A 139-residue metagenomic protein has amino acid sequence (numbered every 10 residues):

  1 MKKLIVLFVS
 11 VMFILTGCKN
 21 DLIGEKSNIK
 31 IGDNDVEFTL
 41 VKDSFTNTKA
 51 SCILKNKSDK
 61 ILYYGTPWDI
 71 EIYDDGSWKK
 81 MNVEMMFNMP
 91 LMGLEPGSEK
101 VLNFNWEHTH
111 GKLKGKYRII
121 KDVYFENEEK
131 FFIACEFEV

Functional and structural regions predicted by a protein language model:
M1-K2, V36, V41, K100: Hydrophobic alpha-helical segments, principally membrane-spanning helices and signal/leader peptides
M1-L22: Sec-dependent N-terminal signal peptides of Gram-positive bacterial secreted proteins and lipoproteins
I5-V11, K26, S44, Y117: Generic low-complexity, intrinsically disordered sequence content enriched in small uncharged/hydrophobic residues
C18-M85, V123-V139: Primarily secretory-pathway and cell-envelope proteins
V83-K116, D122-E126: Short, solvent-exposed, Trp/other aromatic-anchored flexible loops in extracytoplasmic proteins
